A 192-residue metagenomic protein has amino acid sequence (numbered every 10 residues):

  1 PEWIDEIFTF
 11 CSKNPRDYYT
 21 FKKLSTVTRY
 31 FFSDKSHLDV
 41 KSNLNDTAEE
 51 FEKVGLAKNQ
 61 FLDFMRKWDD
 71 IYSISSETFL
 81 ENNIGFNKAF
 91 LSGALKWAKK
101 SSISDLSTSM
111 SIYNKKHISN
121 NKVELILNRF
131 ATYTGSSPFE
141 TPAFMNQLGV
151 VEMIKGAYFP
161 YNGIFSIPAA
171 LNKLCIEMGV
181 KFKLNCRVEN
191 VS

Functional and structural regions predicted by a protein language model:
P1-V27, I118: N-terminal FAD cofactor-binding segment of flavoenzymes
E2, D105, S109, F139 (+3 more regions): Conserved active-site and cofactor/substrate-binding residues in soluble primary-metabolism enzymes
R16-D17, L125, K183-N185: Acidic/polar loop patches that form or flank catalytic/metal-binding clefts of enzymes that bind anionic ligands
R29-F31: Residue-level detector of beta-strand face positions
S33-T141: Rossmann-like flavin
E140-L148: Active-site-proximal loop/short-helix segments that contain or immediately flank catalytic acid/base residue(s)
Q147-S192: Helical element adjacent to the flavin cofactor pocket in flavoenzyme catalytic cores
